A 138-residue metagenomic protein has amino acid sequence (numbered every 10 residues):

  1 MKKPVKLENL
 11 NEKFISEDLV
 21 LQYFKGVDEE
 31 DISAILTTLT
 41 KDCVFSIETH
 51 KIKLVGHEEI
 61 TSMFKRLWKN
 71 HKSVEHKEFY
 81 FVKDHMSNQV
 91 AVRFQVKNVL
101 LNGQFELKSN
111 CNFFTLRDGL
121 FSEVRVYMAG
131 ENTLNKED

Functional and structural regions predicted by a protein language model:
M1-K41: Short, low-complexity N-terminal intrinsically disordered segments enriched in polar/charged residues
K3-L7, H76, V99-L101, T133-L134: A short, acidic/glycine-rich surface segment
Y23, I35-L36, C43, G56 (+4 more regions): Hydrophobic pocket/interface hotspot
S33-A34, T40-H85: A solvent-exposed, acidic/Ser-Thr-rich amphipathic alpha-helical stretch
L39, F94-N98, Y127-M128: Short beta-strand segments enriched in hydrophobic/aromatic residues within well-folded beta-rich domains
H85-A91: A short, glycine/Asx- and small/polar-enriched loop/turn that sits immediately N-terminal to a beta-strand
R93-D118: Exposed beta-sheet edge and beta->alpha loop/turn motif
C111-D138: Short beta-strand edge/turn micro-motifs at domain boundaries
